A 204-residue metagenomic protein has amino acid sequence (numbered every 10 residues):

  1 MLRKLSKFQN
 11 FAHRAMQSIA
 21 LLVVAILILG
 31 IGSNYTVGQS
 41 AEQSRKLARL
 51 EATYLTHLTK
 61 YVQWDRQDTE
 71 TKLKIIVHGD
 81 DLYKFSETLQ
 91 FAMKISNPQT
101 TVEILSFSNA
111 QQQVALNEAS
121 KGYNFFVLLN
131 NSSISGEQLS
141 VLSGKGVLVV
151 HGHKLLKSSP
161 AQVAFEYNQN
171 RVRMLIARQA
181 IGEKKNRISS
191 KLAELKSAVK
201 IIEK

Functional and structural regions predicted by a protein language model:
L2-V23, G30-K204: Short hydrophobic alpha-helices and adjacent helix-cap/hinge residues
